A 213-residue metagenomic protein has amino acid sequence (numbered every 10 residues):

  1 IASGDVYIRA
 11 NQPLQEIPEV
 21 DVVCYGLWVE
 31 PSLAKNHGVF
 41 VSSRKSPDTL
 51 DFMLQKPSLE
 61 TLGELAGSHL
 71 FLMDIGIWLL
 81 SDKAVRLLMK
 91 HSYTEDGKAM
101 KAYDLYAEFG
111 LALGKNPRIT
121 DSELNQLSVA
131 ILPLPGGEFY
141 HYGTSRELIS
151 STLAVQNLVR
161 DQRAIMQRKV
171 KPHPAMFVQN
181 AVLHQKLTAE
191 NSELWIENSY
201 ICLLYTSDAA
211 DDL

Functional and structural regions predicted by a protein language model:
I1-Q15, E19: Conserved N-terminal catalytic core of the sugar/cofactor nucleotidyltransferase
V6-R9, D21-S32, P47, S58-L65 (+1 more regions): Left-handed beta-helix
P13-L14, N36-G38, A154: Short coil/turn segments at secondary-structure boundaries
L14-I17, D21-Y25, F52-M53: Histidine/cysteine- and/or acidic
G38, D51-F52, G137-Y140: Flexible, active-site-adjacent loop/turn segments at secondary-structure boundaries
G38-F40, W78: Eukaryotic endomembrane system proteins
S43: Flavin (primarily FAD) cofactor-binding/catalytic cores of flavoenzymes
